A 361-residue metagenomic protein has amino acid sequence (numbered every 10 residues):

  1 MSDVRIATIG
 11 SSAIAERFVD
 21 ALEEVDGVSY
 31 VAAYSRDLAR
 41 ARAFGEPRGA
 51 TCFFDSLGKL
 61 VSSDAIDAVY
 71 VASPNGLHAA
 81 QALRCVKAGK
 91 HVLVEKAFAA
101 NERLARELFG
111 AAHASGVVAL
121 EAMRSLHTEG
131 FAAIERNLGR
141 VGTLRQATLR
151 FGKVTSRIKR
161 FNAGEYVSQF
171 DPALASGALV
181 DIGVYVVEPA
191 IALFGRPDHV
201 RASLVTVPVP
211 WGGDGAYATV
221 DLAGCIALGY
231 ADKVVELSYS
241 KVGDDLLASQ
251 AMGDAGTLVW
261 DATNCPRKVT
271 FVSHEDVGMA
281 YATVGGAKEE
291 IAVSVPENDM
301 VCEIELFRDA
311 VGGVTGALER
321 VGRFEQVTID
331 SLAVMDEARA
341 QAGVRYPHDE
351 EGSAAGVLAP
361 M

Functional and structural regions predicted by a protein language model:
M1-D3, A68, L306-M361: C-terminal helix-rich "cap/oligomerization" subdomain common to oxidoreductases
M1-R48: N-terminal Rossmann-like dinucleotide-binding module
R36, I291-E305: Active-site loop of classical SDR/Rossmann-like NAD(P)-dependent oxidoreductases, centered on the catalytic Tyr-X3-Lys
R48-A111: Beta-loop-alpha module in the N-terminal Rossmann-like domain of NAD(P)-dependent dehydrogenases, especially those
F54, V94-E95, A119-E121, W260: Hydrophobic residues in well-ordered beta-strands that form the structural core
E107-S125, T143-Q146: Rossmann-fold dehydrogenase core element
S125-S203, P208-D214: Predominantly a Rossmann-like dinucleotide-binding segment in NAD(P)-dependent oxidoreductases
V187-R267, E305-A317, A354-M361: Contiguous beta-strand/loop segments that form the cofactor/metal-binding neighborhood of enzyme cores
